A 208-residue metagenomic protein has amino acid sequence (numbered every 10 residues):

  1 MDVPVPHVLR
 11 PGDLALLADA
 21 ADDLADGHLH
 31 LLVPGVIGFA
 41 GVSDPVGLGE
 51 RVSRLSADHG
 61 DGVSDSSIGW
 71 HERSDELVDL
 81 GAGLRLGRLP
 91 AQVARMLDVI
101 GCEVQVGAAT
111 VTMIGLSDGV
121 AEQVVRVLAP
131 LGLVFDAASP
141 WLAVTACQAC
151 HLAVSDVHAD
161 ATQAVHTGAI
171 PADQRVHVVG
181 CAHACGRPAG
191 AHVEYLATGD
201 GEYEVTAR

Functional and structural regions predicted by a protein language model:
M1-S67, R73, L80-E204: Small-residue-enriched alpha-helical segments and adjacent helix-cap loops that form tight helix-helix packing
